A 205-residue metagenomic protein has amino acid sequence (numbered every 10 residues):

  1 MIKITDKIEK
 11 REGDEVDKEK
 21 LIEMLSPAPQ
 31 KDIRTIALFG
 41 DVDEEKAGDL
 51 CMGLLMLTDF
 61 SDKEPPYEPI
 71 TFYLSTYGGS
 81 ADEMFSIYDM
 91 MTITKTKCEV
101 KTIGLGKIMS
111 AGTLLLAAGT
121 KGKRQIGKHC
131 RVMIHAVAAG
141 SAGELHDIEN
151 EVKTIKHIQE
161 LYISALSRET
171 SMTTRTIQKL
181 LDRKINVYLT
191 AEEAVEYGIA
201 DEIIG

Functional and structural regions predicted by a protein language model:
M1-G205: Terminal-region recognition feature
